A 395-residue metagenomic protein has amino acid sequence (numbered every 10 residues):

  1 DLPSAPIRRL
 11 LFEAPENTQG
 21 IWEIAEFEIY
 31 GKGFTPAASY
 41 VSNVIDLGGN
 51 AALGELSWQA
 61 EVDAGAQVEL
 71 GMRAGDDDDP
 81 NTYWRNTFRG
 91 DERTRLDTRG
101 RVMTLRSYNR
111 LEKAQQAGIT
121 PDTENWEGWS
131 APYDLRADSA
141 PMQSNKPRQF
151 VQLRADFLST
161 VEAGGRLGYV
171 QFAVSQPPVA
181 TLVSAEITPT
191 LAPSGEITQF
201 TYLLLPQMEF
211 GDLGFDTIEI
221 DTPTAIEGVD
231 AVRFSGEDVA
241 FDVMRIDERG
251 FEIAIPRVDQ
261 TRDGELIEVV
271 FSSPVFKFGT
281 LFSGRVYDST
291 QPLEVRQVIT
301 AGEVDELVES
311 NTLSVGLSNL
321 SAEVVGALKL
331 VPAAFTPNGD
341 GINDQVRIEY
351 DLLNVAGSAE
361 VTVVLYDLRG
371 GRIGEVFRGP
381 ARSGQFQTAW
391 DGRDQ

Functional and structural regions predicted by a protein language model:
D1-E323, T336: Beta-strand-rich ligand- or partner-binding modules with a strong bias toward extracellular/periplasmic carbohydrate
L317-Q395: Short loop/turn motifs at secondary-structure boundaries
